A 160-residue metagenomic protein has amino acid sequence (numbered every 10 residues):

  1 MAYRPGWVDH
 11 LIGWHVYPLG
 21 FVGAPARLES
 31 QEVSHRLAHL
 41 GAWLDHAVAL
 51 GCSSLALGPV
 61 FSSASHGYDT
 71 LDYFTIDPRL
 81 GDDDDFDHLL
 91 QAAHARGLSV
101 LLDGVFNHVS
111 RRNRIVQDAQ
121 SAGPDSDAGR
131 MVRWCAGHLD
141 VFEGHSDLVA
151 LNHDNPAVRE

Functional and structural regions predicted by a protein language model:
Y3-L11, Y17-H35, A42-S53, V60-E160: Substrate-binding/active-site clefts of carbohydrate-active enzymes
